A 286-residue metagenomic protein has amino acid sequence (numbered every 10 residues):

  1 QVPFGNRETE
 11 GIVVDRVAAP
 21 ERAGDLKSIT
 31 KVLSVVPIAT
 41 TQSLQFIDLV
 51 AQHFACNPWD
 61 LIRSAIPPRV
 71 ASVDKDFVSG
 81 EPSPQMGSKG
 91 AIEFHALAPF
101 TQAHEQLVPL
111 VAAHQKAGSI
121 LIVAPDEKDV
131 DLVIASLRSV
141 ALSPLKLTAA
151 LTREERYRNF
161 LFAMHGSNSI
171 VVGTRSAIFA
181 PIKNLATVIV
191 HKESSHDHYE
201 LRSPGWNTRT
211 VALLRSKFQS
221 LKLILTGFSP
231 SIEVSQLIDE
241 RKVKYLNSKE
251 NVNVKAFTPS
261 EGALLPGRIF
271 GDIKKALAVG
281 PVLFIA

Functional and structural regions predicted by a protein language model:
Q1-A286: Accessory, non-ATPase domains that flank or precede helicase/AAA+ motor cores in DNA-metabolism machines
